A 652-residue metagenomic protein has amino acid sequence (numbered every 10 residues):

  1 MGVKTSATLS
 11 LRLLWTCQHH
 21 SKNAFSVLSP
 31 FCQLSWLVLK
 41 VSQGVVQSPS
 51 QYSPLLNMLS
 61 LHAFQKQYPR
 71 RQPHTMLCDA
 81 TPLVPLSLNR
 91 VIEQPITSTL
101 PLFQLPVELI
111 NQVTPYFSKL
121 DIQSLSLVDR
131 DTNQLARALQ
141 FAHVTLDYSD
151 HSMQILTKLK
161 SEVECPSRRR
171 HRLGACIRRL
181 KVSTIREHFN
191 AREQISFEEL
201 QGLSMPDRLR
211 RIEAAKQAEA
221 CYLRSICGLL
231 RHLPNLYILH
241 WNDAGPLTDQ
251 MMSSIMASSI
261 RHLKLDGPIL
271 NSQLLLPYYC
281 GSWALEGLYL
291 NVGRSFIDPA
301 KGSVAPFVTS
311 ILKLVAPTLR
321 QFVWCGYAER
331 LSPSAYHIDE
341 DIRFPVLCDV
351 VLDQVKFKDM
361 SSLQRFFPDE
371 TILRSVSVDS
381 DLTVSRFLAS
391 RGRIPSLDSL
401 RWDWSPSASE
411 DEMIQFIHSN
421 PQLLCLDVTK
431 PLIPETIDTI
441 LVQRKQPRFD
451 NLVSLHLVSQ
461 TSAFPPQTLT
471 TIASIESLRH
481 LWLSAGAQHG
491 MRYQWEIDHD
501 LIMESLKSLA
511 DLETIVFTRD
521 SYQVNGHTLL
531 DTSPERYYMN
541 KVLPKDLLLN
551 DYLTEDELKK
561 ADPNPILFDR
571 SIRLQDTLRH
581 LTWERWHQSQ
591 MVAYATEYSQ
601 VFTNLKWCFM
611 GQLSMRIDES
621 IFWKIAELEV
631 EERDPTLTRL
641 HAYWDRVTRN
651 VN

Functional and structural regions predicted by a protein language model:
G2-A7, P30-Q33, V38, G44 (+6 more regions): N-terminal adaptor/linker regions at the entrance to substrate-recognition repeat cores in CRL/SCF substrate receptors
H19-H20: Intrinsic-disorder-associated, low-complexity terminal segments enriched in Asp/Asn/His/Tyr and depleted of Lys/Arg
L59, F189, F197-I212, S399-R401 (+5 more regions): C-terminal capping region of solenoid repeat domains
F189-N190, A220-Y222, G245-Q250, I269-L274 (+10 more regions): Short, solvent-exposed loop/turn at the beta-strand->alpha-helix junction within individual leucine-rich repeat
S253-S258, L276-W283, G302, P306-A316 (+10 more regions): A structural signal for leucine-rich repeat
G326, P345-Q354, L363-P434, V453-H456: Core solenoid repeat modules with strong leucine/isoleucine-rich periodicity, prominently canonical LRR arrays but also
